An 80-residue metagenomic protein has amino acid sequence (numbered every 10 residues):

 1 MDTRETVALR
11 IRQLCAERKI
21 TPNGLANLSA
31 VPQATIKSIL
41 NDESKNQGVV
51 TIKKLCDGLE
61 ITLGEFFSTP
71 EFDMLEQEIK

Functional and structural regions predicted by a protein language model:
M1-I20: A short, Lys/Arg-rich alpha-helix, primarily the initiator
E5, L9, K37, G48-I52: Short alpha-helical elements of helix-turn-helix
Q13, S38, F67-K80: Short, charged recognition helix plus adjacent turn of helix-turn-helix-like nucleic-acid-binding domains
L25-A26: Short alpha-helical "recognition helix" segments of helix-turn-helix
A30-N46: Recognition helix of helix-turn-helix/homeodomain-like DNA-binding domains that insert into the DNA major groove
E43-D57: Short, basic-rich loop-to-helix N-cap that marks the start of a DNA-contacting helix
D57-S68: Intrinsically disordered, low-complexity basic tails/linkers immediately adjacent to helix-turn-helix/homeobox/MYB/SANT
